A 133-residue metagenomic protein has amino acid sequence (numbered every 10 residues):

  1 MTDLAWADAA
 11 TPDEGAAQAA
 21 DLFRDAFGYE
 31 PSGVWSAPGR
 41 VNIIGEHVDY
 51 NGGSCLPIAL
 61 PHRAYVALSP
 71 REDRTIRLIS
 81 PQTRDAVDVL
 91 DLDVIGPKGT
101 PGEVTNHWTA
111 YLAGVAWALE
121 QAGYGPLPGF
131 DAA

Functional and structural regions predicted by a protein language model:
M1-A133: ATP-binding N-lobe of GHMP and related small-molecule kinases
